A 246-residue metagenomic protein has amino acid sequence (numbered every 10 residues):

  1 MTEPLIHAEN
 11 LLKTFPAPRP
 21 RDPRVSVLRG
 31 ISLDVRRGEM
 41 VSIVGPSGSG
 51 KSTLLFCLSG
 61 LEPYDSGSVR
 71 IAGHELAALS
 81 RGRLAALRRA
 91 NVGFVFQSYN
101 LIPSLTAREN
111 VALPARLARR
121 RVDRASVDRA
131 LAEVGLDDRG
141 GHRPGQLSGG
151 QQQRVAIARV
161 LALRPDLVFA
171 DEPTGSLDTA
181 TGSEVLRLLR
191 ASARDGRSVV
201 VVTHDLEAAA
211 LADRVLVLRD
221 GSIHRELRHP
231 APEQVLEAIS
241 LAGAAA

Functional and structural regions predicted by a protein language model:
V44-P46: The feature captures the beta-strand-to-loop junction immediately N-terminal to the Walker
S59: Helix-to-loop junction immediately C-terminal to a conserved catalytic motif
G67-E75: Conserved ABC transporter NBD signature motif
L105-L113: Short coil-to-helix segment of the ABC ATPase nucleotide-binding domain corresponding to the Q-loop/switch region
H142, L163, D195: Conserved signature/switch motifs of ABC ATPase nucleotide-binding domains
R143-L147, Q151-Q153: Conserved ABC ATPase signature
V168-D171: Catalytic Walker B motif of ABC-type/P-loop ATPase nucleotide-binding domains
